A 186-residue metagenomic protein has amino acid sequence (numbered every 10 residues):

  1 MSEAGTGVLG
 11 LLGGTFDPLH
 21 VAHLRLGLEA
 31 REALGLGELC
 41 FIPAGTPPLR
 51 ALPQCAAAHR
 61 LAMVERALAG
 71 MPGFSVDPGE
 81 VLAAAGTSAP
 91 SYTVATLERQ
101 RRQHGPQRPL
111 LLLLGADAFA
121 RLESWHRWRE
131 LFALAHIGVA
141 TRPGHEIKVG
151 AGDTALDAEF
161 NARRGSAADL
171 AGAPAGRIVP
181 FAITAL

Functional and structural regions predicted by a protein language model:
M1-L186: Nucleotidyltransferase catalytic core that binds NTPs
